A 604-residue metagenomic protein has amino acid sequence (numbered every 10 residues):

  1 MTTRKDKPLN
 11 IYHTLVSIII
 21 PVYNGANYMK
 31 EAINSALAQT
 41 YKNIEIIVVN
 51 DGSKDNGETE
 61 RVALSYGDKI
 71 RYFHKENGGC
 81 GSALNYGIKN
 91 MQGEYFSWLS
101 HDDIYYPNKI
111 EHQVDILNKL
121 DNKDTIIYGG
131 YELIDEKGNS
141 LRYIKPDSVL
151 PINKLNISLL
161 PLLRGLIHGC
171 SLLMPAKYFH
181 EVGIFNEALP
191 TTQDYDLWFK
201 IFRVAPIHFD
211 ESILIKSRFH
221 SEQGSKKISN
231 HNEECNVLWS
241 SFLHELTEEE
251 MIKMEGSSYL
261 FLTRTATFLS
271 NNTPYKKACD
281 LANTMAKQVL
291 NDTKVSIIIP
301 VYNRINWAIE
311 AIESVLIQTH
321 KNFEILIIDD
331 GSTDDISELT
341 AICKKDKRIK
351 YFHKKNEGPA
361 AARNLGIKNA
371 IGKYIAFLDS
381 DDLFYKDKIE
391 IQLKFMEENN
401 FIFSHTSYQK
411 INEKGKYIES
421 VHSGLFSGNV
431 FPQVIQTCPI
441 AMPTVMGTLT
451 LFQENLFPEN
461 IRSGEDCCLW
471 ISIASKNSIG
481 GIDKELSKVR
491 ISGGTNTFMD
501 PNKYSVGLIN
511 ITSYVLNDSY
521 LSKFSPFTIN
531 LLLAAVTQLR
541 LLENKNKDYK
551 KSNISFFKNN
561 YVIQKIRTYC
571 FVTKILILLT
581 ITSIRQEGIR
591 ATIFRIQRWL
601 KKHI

Functional and structural regions predicted by a protein language model:
M1-L37, K287-L316: N-proximal low-complexity "stem/linker" segments adjacent to membrane-targeting elements
T2-I11, P161, L166, D196 (+6 more regions): C-terminal subregions of glycosyltransferases and related glycan-biosynthesis enzymes
I33-H74, I312-H353: Acidic donor-binding segment of Leloir-type glycosyltransferases
G57-E60, K75-M91, H112, K354-A370 (+1 more regions): Glycine-rich, basic loop-to-helix element that forms the pyrophosphate-binding segment of sugar-nucleotide handling
K89, G129, Y143, D147-F242 (+3 more regions): Conserved nucleotide-sugar donor-binding catalytic segment
F96, I375: Short aromatic/hydrophobic "clamp" motif used to bind/position activated sugar donors
S100-I104, G130, D379-L383, S407: The conserved acidic donor/metal-binding loop of glycosyltransferases
N108-R142, D387-I418: Conserved donor NDP-sugar-binding/catalytic core segment of glycosyltransferases
